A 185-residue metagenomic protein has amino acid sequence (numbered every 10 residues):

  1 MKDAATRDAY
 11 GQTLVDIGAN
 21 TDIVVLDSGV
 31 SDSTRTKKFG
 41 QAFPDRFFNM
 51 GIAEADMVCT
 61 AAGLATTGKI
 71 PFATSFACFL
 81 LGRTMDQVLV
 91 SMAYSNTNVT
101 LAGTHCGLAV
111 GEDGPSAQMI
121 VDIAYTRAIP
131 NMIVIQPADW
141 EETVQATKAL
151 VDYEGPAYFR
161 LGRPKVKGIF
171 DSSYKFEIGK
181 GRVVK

Functional and structural regions predicted by a protein language model:
M1-K167, K175-K180: Thiamine diphosphate
G181-K185: Short, intrinsically disordered, charge-balanced linker/junction segments flanking boundaries in proteins
